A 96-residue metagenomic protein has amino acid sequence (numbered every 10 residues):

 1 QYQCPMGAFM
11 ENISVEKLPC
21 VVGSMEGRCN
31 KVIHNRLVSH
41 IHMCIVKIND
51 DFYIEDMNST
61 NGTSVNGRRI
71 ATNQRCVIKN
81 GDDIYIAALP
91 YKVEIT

Functional and structural regions predicted by a protein language model:
Q1-R36, V46-I48, K92, T96: Intrinsically disordered, low-complexity acidic Ser/Thr-rich regulatory segments
Q3, Y53-I54, I86, K92: Compositionally biased, intrinsically disordered low-complexity regions enriched in proline and serine
G7-F9, Y53, Q74: A periodicity- and composition-biased signal for non-globular, repetitive helical segments
M10, R28, V32-I33, H40 (+3 more regions): A structural connector/turn signal
E16, S39, I48, T72 (+1 more regions): Exposed loop/turn and edge beta-strand positions of beta-sandwich/beta-sheet ligand-binding modules
V22, I41-E55, S59-V65, G81-D83: Short hydrophobic/aromatic patches on the structural cores and recognition surfaces of FHA
V22, S64-T96: C-terminal boundary/linker segments immediately following FHA domains
